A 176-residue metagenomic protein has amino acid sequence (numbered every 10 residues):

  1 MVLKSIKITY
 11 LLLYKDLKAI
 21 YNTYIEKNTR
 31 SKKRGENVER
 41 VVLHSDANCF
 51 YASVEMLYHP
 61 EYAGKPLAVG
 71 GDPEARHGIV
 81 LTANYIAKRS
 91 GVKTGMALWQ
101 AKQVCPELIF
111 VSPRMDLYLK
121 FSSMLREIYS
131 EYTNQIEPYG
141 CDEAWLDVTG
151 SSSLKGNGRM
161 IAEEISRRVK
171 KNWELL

Functional and structural regions predicted by a protein language model:
T9-L176: Gly/Gly-Pro- and Ser/Thr-rich, intrinsically disordered tail segments characteristic of DNA damage-repair and tolerance
